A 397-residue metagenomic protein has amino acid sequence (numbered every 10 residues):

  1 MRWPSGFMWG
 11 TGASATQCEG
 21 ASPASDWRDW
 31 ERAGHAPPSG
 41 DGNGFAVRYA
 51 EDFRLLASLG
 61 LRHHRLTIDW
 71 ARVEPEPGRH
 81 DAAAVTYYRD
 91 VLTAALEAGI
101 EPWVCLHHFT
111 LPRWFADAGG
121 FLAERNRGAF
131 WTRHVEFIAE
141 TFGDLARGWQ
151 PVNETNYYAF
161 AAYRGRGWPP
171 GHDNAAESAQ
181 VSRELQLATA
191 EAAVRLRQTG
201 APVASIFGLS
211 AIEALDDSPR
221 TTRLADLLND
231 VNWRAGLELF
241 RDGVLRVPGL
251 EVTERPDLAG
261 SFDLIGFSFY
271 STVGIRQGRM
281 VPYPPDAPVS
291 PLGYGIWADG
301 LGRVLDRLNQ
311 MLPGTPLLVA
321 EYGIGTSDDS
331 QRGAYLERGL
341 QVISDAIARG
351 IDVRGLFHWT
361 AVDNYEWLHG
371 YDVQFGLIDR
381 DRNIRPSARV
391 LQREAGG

Functional and structural regions predicted by a protein language model:
M1-A33, P77-G78, T86-R332, L336 (+1 more regions): Active-site region of glycoside hydrolase catalytic domains
R28-L59: Aromatic- and Gly/Pro-rich amphipathic surface segment
P38-F45, P77-H80, A84, R127: Short secondary-structure transition/capping motifs
G44, E51, A83, E184 (+1 more regions): Residue-level signal for the nucleotide or nucleotide-sugar donor/cofactor binding architecture
R48-D69, G260, L264-I265: Catalytic domains of carbohydrate-active enzymes, especially glycoside hydrolases
L59-Y87, H107: Aromatic-lined carbohydrate-binding/catalytic grooves of carbohydrate-active enzymes
